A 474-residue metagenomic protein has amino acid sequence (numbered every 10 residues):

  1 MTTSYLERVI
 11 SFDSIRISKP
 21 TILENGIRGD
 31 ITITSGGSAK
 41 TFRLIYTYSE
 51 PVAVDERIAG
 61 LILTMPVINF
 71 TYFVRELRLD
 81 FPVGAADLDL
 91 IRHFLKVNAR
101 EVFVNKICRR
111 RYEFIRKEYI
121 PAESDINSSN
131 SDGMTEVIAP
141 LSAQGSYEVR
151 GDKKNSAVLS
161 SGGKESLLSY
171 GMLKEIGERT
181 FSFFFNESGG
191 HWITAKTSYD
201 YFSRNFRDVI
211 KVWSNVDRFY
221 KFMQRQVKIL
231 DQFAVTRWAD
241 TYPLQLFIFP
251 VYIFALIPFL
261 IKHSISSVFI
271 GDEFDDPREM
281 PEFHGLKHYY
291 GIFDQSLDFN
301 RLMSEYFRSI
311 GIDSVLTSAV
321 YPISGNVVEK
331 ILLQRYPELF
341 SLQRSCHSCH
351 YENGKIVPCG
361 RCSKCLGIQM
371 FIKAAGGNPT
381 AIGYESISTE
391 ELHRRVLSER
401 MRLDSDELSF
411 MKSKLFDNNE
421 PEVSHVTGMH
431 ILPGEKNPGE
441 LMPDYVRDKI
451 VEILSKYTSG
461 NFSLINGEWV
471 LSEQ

Functional and structural regions predicted by a protein language model:
M1-D30, R109-S156, S166-Q474: Nucleotide-activated chemistry modules centered on ATP-dependent adenylation/adenylyltransferase
M1-F73: Short Lys/Arg-enriched alpha/beta "domain-start" segment
E50-Q144: Low-complexity, highly charged intrinsically disordered N-terminal segments that act as targeting/localization
L159-S160: Edge beta-strand plus adjacent loop/short-helix module at the start of the mature soluble/periplasmic domain
